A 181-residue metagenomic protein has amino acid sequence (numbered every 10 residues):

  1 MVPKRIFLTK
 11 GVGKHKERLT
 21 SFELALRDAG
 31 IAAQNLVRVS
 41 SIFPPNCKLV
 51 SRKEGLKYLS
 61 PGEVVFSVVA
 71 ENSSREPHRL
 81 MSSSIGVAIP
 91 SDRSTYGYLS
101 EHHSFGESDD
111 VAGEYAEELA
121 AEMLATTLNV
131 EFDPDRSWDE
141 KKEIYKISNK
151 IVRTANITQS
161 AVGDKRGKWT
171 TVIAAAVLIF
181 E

Functional and structural regions predicted by a protein language model:
M1-E181: Helix-coil modules at protein/domain termini and other flexible surface or pore-lining loops, especially C-terminal
